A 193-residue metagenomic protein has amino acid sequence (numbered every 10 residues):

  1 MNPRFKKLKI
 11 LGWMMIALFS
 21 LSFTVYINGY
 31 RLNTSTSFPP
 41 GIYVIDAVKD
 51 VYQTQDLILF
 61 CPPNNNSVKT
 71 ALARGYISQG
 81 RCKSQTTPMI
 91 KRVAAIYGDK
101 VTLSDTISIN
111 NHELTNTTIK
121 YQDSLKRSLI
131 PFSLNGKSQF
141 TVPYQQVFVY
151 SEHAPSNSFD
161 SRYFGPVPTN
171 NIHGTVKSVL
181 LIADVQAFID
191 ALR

Functional and structural regions predicted by a protein language model:
R4-K7, I27-R193: Soluble "head" domains of membrane/secretory-pathway proteins
L8-Y26: Hydrophobic membrane-insertion alpha-helices, especially the h-region of bacterial N-terminal signal peptides
